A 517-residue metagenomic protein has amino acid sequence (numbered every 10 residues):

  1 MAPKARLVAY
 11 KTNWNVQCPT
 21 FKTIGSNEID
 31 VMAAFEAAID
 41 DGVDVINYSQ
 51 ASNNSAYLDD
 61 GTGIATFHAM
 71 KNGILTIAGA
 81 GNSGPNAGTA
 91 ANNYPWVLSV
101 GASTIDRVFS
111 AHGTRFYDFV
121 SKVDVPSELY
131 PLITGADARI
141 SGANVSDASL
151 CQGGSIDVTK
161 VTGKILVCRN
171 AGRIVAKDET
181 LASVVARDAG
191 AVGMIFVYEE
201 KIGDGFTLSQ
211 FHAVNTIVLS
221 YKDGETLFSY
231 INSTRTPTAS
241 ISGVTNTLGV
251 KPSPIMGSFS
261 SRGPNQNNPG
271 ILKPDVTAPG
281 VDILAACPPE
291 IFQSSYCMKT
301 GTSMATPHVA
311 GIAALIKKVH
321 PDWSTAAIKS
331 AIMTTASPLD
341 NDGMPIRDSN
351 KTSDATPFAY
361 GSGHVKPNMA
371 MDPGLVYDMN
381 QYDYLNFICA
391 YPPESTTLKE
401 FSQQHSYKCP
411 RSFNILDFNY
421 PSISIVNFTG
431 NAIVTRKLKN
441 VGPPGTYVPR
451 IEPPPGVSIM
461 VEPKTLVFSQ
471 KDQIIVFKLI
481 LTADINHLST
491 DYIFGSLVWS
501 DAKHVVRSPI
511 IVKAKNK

Functional and structural regions predicted by a protein language model:
M1-K517: Loop-rich non-cytosolic ectodomains and luminal regions
